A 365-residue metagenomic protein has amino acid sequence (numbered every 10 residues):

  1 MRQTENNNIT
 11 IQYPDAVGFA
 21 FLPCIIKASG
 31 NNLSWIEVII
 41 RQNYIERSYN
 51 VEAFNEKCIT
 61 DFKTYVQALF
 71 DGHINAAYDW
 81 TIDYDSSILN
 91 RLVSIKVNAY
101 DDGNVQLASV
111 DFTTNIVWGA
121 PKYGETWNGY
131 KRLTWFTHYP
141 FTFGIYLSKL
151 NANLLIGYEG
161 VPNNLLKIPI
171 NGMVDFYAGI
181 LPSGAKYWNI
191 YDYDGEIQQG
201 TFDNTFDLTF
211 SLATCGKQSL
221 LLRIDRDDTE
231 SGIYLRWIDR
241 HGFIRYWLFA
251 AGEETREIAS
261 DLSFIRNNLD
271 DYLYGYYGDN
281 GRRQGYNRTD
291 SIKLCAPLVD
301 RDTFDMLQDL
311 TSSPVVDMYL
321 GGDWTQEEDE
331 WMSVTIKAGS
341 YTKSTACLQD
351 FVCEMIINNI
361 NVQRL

Functional and structural regions predicted by a protein language model:
M1-D228: Preference for solvent-exposed, low-hydrophobicity sequence contexts
M1-T4, N8-Q12, L166-M173, Y177-I180 (+2 more regions): Extracellular/virion structural assembly segments
